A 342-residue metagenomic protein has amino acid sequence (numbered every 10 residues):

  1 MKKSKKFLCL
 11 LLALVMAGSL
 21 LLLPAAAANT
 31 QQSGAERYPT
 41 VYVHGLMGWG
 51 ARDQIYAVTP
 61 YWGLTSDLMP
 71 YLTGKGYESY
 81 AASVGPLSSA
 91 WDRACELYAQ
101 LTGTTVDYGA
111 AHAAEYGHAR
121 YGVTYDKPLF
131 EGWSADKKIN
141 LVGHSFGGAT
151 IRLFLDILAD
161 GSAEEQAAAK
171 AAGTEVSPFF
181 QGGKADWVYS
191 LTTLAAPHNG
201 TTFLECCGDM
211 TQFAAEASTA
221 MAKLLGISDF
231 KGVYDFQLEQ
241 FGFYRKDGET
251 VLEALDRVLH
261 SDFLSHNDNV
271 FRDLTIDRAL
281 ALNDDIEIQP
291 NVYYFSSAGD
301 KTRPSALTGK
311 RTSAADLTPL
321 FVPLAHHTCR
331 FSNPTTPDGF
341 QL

Functional and structural regions predicted by a protein language model:
K2-L11: Bacterial N-terminal signal peptides that target proteins for export
L12-M16, L20: Hydrophobic core
A13, T30-Q31, F340: Intrinsically disordered, low-complexity regions enriched in polar/acidic and amide residues
L20-S33: Sec-dependent signal peptide cleavage junction
Q31-A196, G200-A215: N-terminal non-catalytic accessory region
D156, E164-L342: Helical cap/lid subdomain of alpha/beta-hydrolase-fold lipid enzymes that gates access to the catalytic pocket
